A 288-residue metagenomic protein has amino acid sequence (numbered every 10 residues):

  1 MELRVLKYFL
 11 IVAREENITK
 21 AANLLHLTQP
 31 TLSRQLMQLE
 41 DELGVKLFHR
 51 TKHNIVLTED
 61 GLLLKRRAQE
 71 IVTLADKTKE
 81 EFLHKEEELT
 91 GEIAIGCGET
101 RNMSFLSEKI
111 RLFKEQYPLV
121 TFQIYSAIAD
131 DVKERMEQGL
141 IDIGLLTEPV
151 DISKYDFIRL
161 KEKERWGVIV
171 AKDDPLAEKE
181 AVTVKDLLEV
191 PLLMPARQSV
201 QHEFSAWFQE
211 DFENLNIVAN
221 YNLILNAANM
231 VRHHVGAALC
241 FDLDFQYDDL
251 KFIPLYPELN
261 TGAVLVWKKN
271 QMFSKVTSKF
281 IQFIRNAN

Functional and structural regions predicted by a protein language model:
F9, A21-A22, T58, F113: Hydrophobic two-helix hairpin corresponding to the core of helix-turn-helix DNA-binding domains
L10-T28: Short helix-boundary/capping micro-motifs
E40-L57: A short LG(V/I)-centered, amphipathic sequence patch enriched for acidic residue(s) preceding the LG motif
E42-L43, L64-E86: Alpha-helical linker/hinge and terminal dimerization helices associated with HTH transcriptional regulators
E87, Y155-W166, V170-L192, K275-S278: Flexible hinge/capping segments at coil-to-helix
T90-I152, A219-L223: Central regulatory/effector-binding core of bacterial HTH transcription factors
S153-R159, K163-R165, N222-M272: Beta-alpha-beta core module
V190-F212, F273-I281: Secondary-structure junction motif
